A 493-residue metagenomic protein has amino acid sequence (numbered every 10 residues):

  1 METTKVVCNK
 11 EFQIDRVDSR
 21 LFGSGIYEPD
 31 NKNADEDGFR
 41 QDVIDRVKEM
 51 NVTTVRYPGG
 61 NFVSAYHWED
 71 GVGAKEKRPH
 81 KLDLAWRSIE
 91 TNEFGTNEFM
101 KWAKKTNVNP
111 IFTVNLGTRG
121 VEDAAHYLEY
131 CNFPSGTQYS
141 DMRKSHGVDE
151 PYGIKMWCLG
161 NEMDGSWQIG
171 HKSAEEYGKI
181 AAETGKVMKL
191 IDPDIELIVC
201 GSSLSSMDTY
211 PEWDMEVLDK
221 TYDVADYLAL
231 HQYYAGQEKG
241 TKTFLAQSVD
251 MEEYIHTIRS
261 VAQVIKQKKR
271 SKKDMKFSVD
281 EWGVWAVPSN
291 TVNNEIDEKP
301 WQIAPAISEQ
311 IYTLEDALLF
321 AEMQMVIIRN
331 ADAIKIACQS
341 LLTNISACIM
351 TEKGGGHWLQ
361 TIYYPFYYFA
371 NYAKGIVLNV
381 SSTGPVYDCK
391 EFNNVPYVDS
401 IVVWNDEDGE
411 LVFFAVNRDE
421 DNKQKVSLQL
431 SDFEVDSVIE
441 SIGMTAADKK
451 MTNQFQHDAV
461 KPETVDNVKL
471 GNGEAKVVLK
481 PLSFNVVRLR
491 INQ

Functional and structural regions predicted by a protein language model:
M1-W213, L218-Y227, M251-E252, H256-P288 (+1 more regions): Non-catalytic accessory regions flanking glycosidase/transglycosidase catalytic cores in CAZymes
H231-Q247: Active-site His/acidic residue clusters
P288-V292, I296: Histidine/acidic-residue-rich catalytic or RNA/ligand-binding cores of hydrolases and nuclease-related proteins
